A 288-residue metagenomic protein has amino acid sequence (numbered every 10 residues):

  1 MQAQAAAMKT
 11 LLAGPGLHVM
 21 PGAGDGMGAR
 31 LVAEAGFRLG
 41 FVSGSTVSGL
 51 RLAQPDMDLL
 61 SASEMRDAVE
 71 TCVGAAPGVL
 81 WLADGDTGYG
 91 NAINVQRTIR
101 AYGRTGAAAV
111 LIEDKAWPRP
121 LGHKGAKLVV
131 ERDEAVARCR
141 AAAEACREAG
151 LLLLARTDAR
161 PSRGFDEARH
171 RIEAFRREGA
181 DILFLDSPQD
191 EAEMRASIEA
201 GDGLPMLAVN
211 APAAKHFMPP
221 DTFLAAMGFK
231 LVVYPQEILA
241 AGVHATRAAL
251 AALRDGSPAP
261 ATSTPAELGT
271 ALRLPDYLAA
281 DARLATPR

Functional and structural regions predicted by a protein language model:
Q2, I238-R288: Extended, intrinsically disordered, low-complexity segments
Q2-V233, A241, R247, A251 (+1 more regions): Alpha/beta enzyme core
